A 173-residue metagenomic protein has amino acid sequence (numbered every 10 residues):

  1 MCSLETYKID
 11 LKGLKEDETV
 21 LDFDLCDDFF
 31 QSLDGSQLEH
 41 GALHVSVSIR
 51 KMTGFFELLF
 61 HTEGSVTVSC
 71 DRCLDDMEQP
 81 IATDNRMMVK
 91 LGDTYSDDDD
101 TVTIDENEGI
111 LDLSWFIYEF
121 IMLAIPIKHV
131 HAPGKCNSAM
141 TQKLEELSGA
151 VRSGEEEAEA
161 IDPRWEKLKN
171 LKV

Functional and structural regions predicted by a protein language model:
M1-L11, A42, A82, L91-V173: Charge-rich, low-complexity linker and terminal segments
M1-S69: A positional/architectural concept
F30, V89-L91: Aromatic-residue hotspot detector
L59, P80-A82: Solvent-exposed beta-strand sheet faces enriched in polar/charged residues
R72: Short, cysteine/histidine-rich loop/knuckle motifs that typically chelate Zn2+
M77: Cys/His-rich microdomains that often coordinate metals
